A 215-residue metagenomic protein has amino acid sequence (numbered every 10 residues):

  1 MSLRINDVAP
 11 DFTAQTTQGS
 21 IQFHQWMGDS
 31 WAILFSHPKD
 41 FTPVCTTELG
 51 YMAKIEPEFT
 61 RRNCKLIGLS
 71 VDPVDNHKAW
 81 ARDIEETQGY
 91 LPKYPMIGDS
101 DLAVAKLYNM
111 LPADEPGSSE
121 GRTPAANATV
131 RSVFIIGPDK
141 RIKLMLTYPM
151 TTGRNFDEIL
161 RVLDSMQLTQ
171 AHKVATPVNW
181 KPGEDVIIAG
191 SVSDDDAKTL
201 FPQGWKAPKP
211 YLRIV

Functional and structural regions predicted by a protein language model:
M1-V215: Chalcogenol-based redox active-site neighborhoods
